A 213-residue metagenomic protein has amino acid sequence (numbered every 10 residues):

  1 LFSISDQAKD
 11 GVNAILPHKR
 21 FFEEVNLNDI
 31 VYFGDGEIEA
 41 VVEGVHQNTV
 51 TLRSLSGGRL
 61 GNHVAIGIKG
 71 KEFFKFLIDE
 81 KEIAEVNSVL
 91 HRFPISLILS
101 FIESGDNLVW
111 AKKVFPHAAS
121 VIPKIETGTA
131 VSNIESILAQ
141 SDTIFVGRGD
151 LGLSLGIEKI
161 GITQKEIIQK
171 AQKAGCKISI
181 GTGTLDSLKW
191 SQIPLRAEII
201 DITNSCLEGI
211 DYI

Functional and structural regions predicted by a protein language model:
L1-I213: Non-catalytic helical/linker scaffolds that mediate oligomerization, partner binding, and domain coupling around large
